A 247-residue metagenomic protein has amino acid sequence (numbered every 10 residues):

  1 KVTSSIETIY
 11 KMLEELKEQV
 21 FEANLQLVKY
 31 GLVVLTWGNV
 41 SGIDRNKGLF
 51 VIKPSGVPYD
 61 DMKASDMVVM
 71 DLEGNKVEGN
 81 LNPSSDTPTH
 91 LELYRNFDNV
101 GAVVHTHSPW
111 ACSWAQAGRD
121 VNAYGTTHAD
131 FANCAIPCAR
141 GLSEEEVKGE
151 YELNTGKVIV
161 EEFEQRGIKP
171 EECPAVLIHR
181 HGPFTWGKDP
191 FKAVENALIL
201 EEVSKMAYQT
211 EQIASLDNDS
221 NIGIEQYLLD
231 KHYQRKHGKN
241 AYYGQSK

Functional and structural regions predicted by a protein language model:
S5-K247: Glycine-rich flexible loops
